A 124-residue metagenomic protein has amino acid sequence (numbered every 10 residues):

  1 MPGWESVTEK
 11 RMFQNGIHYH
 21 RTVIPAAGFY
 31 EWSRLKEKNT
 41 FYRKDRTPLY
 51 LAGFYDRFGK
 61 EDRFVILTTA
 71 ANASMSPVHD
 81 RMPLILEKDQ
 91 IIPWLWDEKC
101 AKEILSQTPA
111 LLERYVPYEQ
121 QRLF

Functional and structural regions predicted by a protein language model:
M1-F124: A structured binding-face within diverse protein domains that lines the active/interaction site
